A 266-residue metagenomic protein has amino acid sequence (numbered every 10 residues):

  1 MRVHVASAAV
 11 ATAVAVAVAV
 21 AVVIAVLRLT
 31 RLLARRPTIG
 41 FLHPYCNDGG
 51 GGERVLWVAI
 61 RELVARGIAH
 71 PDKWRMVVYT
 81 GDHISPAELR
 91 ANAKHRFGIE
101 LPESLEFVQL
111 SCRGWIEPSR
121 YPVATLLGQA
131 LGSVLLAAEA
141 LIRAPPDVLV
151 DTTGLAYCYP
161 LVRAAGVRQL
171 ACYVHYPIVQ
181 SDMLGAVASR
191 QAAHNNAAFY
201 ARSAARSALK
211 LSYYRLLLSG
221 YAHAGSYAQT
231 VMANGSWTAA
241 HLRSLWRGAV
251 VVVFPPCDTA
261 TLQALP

Functional and structural regions predicted by a protein language model:
M1-L33: Terminal signal-anchor or tail-anchor transmembrane helices that tether membrane-associated enzymes to cellular
R2, S7, L126, A138-C158 (+1 more regions): Short N-terminal targeting/anchoring amphipathic segment
L42-W57: A short, glycine/small-residue-rich beta-strand->loop->alpha-helix junction that serves as a flexible
R75-V123: Conserved nucleotide-sugar phosphate-binding/catalytic loop shared by glycosyltransferases and other
E103-A138, R202-L209: A short, charged, and often flexible helix/loop element on the N-terminal side of the glycosyltransferase catalytic
A138-E139, R190, H194-V231, A239: Membrane-proximal helix-turn-helix segments that form the acceptor-binding/catalytic region of lipid-linked
V148-V150, R163-S203, V251: Active-site proximal beta-strand in glycosyltransferases
A240, S244-L245, C257-P266: Acidic anion/phosphate-binding donor-loop and adjacent secondary structure in glycosyltransferase catalytic cores
